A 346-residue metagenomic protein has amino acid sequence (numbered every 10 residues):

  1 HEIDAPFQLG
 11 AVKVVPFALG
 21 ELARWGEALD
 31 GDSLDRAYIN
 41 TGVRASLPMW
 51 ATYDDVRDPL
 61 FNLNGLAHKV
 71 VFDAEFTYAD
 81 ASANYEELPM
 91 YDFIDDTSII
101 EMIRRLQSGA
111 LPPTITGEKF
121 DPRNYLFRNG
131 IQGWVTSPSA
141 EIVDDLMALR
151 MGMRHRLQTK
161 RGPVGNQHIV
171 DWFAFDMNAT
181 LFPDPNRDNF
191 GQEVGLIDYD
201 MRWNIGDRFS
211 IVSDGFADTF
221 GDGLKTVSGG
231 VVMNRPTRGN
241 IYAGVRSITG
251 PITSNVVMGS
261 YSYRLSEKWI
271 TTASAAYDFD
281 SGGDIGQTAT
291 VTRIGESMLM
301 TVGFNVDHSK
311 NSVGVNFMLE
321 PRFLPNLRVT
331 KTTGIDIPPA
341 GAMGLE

Functional and structural regions predicted by a protein language model:
H1-E346: Outer-membrane beta-barrel translocator/pore domains, especially the C-terminal barrels of Gram-negative outer-membrane
